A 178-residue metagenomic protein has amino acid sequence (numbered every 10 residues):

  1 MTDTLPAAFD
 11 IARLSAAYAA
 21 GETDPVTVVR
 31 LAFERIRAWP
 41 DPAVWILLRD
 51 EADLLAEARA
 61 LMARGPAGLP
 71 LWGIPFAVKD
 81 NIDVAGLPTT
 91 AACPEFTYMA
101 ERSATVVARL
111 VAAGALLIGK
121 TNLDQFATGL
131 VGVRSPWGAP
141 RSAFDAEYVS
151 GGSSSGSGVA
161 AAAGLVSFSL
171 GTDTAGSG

Functional and structural regions predicted by a protein language model:
M1-A56: An N-terminal boundary/leader segment
Y18-A19, I36-R37, L61-P66, A161: Hydrophobic residues in alpha-helical segments
R35, W39, E57, L61 (+2 more regions): Short alpha-helical functional segments enriched in proximate histidine and acidic residues
E51-R59, G114-A115, D124: Long amphipathic alpha-helix in the N-terminal Rossmann-like dinucleotide-binding domain of NAD(P)-dependent
M62-I82, A115, K120-N122: Glycine-rich, aromatic-flanked loop segments that form ligand/cofactor-binding clefts across common enzyme folds
P70-V106: Enzymes and membrane/adaptor proteins characterized by extended Gly/Ser/Thr/Asp/Glu-rich, aromatic-dotted
S103-G178: Short glycine/serine-rich loop segments
